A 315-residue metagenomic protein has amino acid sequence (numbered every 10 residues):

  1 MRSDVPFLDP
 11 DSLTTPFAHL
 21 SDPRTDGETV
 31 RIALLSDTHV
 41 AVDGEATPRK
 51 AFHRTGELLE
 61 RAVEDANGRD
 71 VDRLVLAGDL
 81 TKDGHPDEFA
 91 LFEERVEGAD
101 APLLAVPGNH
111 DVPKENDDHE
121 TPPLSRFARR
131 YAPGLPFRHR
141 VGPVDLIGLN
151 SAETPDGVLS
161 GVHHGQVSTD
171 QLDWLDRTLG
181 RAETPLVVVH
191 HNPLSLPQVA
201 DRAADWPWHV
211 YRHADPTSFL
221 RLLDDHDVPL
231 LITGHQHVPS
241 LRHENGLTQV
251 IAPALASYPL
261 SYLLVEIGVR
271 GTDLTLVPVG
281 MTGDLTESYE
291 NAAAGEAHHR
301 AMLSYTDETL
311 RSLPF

Functional and structural regions predicted by a protein language model:
M1-A18, G27-E28, V269-F315: A short C-terminal boundary segment appended to hydrolase-like catalytic domains
M1-F89: N-terminal active-site segment of His-dependent metallophosphoesterases
V5-R24, P86-R181, L222-D224, L264: Extended active-site neighborhood of metal-dependent phosphoesterases/phosphodiesterases
S21-L34, R138-G148, G180-L186, H243-Q249 (+1 more regions): Beta-strand-turn-beta hairpins that frame and shape the catalytic cleft of phosphate-ester-processing enzymes
A33-E57, V112-R130, P155-V167, A203-W208 (+1 more regions): Acidic/histidine-rich helix-loop elements that form or flank divalent-metal/phosphate-binding sites at the catalytic
L34-S36, R73-D79, L103-N109, V187-H190 (+2 more regions): Active-site neighborhood of phospho(di)ester-bond hydrolases with catalytic His/Asp-centered motifs
A41-V42, T81-D87, P107-D117, E153-L159 (+3 more regions): Active-site environment of divalent metal-dependent phosphoester hydrolases
E97, A200-G280: Conserved beta-sheet core of the metallophosphoesterase superfamily
